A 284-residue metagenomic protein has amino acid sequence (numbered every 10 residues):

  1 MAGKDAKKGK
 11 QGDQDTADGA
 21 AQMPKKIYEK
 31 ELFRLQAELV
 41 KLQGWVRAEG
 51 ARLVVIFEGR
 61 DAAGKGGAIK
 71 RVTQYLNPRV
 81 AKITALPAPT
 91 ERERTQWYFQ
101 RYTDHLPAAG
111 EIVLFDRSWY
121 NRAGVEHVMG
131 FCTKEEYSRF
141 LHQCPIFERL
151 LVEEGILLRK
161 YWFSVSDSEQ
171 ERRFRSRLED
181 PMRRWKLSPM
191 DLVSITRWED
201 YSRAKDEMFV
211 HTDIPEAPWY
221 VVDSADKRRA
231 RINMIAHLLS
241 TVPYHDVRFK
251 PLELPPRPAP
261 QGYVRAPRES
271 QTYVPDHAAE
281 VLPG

Functional and structural regions predicted by a protein language model:
M1-G284: Glycine-rich phosphate-binding loop of ATP-dependent small-molecule kinases
